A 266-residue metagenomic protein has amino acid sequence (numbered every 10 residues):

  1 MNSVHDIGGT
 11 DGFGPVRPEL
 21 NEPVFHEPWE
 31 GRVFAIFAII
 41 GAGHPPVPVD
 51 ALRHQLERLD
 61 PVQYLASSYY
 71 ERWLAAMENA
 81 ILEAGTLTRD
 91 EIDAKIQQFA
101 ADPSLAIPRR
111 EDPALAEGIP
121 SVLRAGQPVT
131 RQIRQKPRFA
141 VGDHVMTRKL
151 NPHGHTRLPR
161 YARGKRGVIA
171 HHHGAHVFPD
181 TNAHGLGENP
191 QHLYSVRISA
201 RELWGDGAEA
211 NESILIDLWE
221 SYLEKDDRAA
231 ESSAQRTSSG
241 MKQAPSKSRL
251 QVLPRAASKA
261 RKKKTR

Functional and structural regions predicted by a protein language model:
M1-P108: N-terminal intrinsically disordered, low-complexity, charge/repeat-rich segments that act as generic
M1-S3, A42-H44, P108-P113, R131-K136 (+1 more regions): Generic detector of short, locally flexible boundary/turn motifs and exposed helical patches
T10-A38, I119, L123-R124, P128-R138 (+5 more regions): Basic/aromatic-rich interaction segments and small domains that mediate binding to polyanionic partners
I96-G126: Short beta-strand/loop turn elements enriched in aromatics
